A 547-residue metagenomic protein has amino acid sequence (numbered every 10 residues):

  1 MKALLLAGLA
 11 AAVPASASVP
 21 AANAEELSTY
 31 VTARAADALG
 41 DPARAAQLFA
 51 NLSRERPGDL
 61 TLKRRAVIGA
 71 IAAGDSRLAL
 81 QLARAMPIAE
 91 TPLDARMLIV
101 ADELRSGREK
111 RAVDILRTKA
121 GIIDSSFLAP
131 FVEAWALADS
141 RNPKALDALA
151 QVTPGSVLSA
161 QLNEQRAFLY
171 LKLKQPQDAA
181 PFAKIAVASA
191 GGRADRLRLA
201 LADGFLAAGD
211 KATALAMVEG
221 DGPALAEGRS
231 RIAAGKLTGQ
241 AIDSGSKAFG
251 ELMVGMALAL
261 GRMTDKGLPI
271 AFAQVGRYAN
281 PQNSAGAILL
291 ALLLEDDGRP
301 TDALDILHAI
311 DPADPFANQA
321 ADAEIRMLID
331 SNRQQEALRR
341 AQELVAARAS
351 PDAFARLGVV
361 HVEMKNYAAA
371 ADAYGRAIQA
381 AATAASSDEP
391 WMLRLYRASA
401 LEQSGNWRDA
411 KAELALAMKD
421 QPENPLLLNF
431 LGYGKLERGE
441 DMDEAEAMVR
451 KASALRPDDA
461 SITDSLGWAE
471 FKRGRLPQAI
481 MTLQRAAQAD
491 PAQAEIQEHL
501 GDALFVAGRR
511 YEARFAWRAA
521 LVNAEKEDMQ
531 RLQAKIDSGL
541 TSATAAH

Functional and structural regions predicted by a protein language model:
A10-R84, E90-D94, D114, I232-A233 (+2 more regions): N-terminal leader/linker segments that initiate helical-solenoid repeat arrays
A21-T29, R56-K63, I88-L98, I122-V132 (+13 more regions): Generic helix N-cap/helix-start motif at coil->alpha-helix transitions
R34, I68, A101, W135 (+10 more regions): Residue-level recognition of tetratricopeptide repeat
L39, A73, S106, S140 (+10 more regions): Structural motif corresponding to the intra-repeat A-B loop/turn of tetratricopeptide repeats
L48, S76-I88, E109-G121, N142-G155 (+11 more regions): Alpha-helical repeat scaffolds
P87-T91, A120-D124, D203-E227, I378-Q379 (+1 more regions): TPR/TPR-like (Sel1-like) alpha-helical repeat modules
A134-W135, R326, F430-Q488: Alpha-helical adaptor scaffolds
Q240-L252, A494, V506-H547: Terminal, low-structured helical/coil segments at or just beyond the last alpha-helical repeat
